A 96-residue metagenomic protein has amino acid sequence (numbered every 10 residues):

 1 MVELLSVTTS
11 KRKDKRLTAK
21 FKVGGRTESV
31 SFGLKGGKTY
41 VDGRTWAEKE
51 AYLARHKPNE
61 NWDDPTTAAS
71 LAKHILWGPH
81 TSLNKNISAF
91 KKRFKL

Functional and structural regions predicted by a protein language model:
M1-L96: Arg/Lys-rich, low-complexity, intrinsically disordered basic segments
